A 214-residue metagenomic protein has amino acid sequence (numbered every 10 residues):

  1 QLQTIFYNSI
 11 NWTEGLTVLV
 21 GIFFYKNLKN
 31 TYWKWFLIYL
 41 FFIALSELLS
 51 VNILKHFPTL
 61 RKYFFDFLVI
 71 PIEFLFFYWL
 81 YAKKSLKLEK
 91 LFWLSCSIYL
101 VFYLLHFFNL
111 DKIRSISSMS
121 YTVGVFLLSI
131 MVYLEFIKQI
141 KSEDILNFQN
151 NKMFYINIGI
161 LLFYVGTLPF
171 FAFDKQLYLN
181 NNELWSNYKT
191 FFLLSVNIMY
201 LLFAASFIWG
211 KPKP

Functional and structural regions predicted by a protein language model:
Q1-P214: Terminal, non-globular segments
